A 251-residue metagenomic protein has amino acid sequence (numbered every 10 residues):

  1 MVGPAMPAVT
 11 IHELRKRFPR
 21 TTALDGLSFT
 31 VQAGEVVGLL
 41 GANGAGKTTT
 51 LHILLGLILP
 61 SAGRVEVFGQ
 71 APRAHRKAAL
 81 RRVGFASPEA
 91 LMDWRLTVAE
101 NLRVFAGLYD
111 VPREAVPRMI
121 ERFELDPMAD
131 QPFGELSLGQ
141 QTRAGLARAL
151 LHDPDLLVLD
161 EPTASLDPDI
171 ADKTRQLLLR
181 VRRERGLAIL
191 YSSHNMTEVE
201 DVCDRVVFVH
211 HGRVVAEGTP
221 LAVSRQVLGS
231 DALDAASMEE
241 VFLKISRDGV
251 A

Functional and structural regions predicted by a protein language model:
R103, G107, R113-M128: Conserved ABC ATPase "signature" region
D153: Conserved catalytic motifs of ABC-family nucleotide-binding domains
L157-E161: Catalytic Walker B motif of ABC-type/P-loop ATPase nucleotide-binding domains
D172-R185: Helical segment within the ABC ATPase nucleotide-binding domain
E217-G218: ABC ATPase "signature
